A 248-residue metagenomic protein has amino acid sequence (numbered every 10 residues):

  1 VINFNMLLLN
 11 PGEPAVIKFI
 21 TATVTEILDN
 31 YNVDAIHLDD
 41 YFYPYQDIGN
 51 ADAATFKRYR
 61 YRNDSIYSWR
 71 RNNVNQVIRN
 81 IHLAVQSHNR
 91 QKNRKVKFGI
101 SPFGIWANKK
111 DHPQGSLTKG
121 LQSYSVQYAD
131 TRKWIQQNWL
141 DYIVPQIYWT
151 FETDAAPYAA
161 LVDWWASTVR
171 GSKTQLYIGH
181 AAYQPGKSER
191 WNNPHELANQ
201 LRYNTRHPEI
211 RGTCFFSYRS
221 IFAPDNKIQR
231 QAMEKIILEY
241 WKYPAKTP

Functional and structural regions predicted by a protein language model:
V1-E26, N30, S125-V126: Active-site-adjacent "subsite" loops/lids of carbohydrate-active enzymes
V1-N10, Q46-N72: Aromatic- and acidic-residue-enriched carbohydrate-binding clefts of CAZyme catalytic domains
N10-K18, D64, S68-Q76, S125 (+3 more regions): Soluble non-cytosolic domains of exported or imported proteins
V16-I27, N73-A84, D130, L161 (+1 more regions): Alpha-helical packing segments of well-folded alpha/beta enzyme cores
E26-D34, Q76-F98, K133, Q137-L140 (+2 more regions): A structural motif corresponding to the C-terminal end of an alpha-helix and its immediate exit/capping segment
H37, Q46, K92, K97-V144 (+1 more regions): Substrate-binding cleft/loops of secretory-pathway carbohydrate-active enzymes
H37-Y41, S68-S123, T174-P185: Aromatic-lined carbohydrate-recognition surfaces of secreted/lumenal glycan-active proteins
Y128-T153, G171-P248: Substrate-binding cleft of secreted/luminal carbohydrate-active enzymes
